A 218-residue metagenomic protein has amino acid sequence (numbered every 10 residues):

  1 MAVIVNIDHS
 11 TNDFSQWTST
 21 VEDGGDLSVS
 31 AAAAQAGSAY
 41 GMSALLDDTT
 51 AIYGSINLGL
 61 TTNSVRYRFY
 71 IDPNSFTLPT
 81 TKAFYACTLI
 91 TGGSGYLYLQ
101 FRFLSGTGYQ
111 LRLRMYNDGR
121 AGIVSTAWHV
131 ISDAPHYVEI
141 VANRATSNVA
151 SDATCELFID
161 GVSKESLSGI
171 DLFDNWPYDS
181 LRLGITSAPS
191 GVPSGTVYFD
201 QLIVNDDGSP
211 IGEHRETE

Functional and structural regions predicted by a protein language model:
M1-E22, D200, H214-E218: Extracellular carbohydrate-recognition regions
D8, P193-G212: Extracellular, beta-strand-rich glycan-interacting domains
S10-T50: Extracellular glycan-recognition surfaces and repeat-rich motifs
A39-L113, D206-G212: Secretory/extracellular carbohydrate-interaction modules and structurally similar beta-sandwich "look-alikes"
F69, Y137-G169: Carbohydrate-binding surfaces in secreted/extracellular proteins
T88, E156-F158, I203: Beta-strand signatures of extracellular beta-sandwich domains
R114-Y137, T146: Short, aromatic/His-centered strand-loop micro-motif at the edge of beta-sheets
L167-D200: Flexible glycan-contacting loops in extracellular carbohydrate-active proteins
